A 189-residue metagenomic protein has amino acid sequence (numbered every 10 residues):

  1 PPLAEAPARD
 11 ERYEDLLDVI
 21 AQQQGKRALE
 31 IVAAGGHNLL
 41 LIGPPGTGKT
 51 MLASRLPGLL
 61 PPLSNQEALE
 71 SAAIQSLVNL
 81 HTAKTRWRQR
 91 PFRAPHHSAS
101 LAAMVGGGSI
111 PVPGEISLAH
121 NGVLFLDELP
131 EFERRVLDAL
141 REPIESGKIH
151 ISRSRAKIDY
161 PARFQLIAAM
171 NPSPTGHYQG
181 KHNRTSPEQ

Functional and structural regions predicted by a protein language model:
P1-L40, T50, S152: Peripheral, non-AAA+ core regions of ATP-driven protein-machinery
L39-K84, S146: Walker A/P-loop
G43, G106, E128: The Walker A (P-loop) glycine that initiates the GxxxxGKT/S ATP-binding motif of P-loop NTPases
G46-T47, L59-P61, Q75, P130-F132 (+3 more regions): Conserved nucleotide-binding/hydrolysis micro-motifs of P-loop NTPases
F92-R93, S117-N121, I151-N171: AAA+/SF3 P-loop NTPase mechanochemical coupling elements
R93-L118: Short glycine-rich substrate-engagement loop in P-loop NTPases that contacts/grips substrate
I110, D138-Y160, Q179-Q189: Substrate-gripping "pore-loop 1 plus following alpha2 helix"
V112-E145, G176-K181: Conserved AAA+/SF3 P-loop NTPase catalytic/coupling segment centered on the Walker-B
